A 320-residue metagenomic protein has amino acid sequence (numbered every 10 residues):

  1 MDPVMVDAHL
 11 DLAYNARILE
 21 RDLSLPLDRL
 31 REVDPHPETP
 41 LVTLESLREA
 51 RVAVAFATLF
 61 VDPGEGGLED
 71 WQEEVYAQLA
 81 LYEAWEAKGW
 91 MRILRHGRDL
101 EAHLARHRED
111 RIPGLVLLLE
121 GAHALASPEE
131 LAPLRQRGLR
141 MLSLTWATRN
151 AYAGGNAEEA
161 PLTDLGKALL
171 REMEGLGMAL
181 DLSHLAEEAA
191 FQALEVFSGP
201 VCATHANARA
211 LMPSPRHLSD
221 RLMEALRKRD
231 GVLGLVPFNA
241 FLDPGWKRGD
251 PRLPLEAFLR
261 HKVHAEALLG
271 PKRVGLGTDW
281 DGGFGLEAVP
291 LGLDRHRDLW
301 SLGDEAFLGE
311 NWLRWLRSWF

Functional and structural regions predicted by a protein language model:
M1-A160, D164, P213-F320: N-terminal hydrophobic targeting/anchoring segments and the immediately downstream early-domain regions of hydrolases
E159-E195, P200-H205: Loop-centered beta-sheet repeat module
L185, A206-A208, V236-A240: Histidine- and/or cysteine-centered catalytic micro-motif in compact active-site loops
E188-R229: Aromatic-anchored, glycine/proline-accented short structural segments that stabilize local strand-turns or short
